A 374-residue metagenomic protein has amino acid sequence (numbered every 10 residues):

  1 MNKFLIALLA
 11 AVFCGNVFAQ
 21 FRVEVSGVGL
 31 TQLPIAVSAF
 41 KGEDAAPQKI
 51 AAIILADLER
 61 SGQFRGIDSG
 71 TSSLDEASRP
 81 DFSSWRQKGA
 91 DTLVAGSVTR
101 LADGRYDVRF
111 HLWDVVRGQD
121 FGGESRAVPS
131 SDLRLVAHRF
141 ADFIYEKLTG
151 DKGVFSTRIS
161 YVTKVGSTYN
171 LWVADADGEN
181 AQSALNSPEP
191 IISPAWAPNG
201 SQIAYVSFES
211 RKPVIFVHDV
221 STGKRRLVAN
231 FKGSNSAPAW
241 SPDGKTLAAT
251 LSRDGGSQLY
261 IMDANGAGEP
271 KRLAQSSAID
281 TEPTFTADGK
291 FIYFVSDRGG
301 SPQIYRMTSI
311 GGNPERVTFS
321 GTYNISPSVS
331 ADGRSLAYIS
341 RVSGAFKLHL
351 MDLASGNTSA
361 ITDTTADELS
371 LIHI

Functional and structural regions predicted by a protein language model:
F21, S78-F143: Amphipathic beta-strand/beta-sheet edge segments enriched in Tyr/Trp
E24-S84, V94, V98-T99: Short beta-strand->alpha-helix linker/helix-N-cap micro-motif that forms a surface specificity/interaction loop
V116, D175-E179, D219-G223, D263-A267 (+2 more regions): Short loop/turn segments that connect beta-strands within beta-propeller blades
K152, T163-N170, N186-E189, V206-I215 (+10 more regions): A flexible loop/linker signature enriched in serine peptidases of the S9 family
G153-F155, P198-N199, P242-D243, A287-D288 (+1 more regions): Residue-level detector of Asp-centered blade-edge/turn motifs that repeat once per structural unit in beta-propeller
I159, I203, G244-A248, G289-I292 (+1 more regions): Hydrophobic beta-strand positions that form the internal "hydrophobic ladder" of WD40/Gbeta-like beta-propeller blades
S193-A195, A237-A239, E282, S326-S328 (+1 more regions): Conserved beta-strand position repeated once per blade in WD40 beta-propeller domains
I372-I374: Conserved small/polar residues in nucleotide/adenosyl-binding loops
